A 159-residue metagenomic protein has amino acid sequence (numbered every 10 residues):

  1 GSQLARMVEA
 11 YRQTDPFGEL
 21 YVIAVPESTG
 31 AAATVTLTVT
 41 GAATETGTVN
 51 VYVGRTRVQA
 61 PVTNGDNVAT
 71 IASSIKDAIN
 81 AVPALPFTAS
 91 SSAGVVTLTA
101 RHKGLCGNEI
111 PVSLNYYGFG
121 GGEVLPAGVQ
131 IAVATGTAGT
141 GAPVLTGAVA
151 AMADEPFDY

Functional and structural regions predicted by a protein language model:
G1-S2, N67: Intrinsic-disorder/low-complexity, polar/charged segments
Q3-G30, R101-Y159: Extracellular Cys-Trp
S28-A43: Charged, low-complexity intrinsically disordered regulatory segments in eukaryotic signaling
V35-L37, G47, I131: Hydrophobic transmembrane signal anchors and adjacent membrane-proximal interface regions, especially in viral
V39-N115: Extended, beta-strand-rich, solvent-exposed assembly scaffolds of outer structural proteins
